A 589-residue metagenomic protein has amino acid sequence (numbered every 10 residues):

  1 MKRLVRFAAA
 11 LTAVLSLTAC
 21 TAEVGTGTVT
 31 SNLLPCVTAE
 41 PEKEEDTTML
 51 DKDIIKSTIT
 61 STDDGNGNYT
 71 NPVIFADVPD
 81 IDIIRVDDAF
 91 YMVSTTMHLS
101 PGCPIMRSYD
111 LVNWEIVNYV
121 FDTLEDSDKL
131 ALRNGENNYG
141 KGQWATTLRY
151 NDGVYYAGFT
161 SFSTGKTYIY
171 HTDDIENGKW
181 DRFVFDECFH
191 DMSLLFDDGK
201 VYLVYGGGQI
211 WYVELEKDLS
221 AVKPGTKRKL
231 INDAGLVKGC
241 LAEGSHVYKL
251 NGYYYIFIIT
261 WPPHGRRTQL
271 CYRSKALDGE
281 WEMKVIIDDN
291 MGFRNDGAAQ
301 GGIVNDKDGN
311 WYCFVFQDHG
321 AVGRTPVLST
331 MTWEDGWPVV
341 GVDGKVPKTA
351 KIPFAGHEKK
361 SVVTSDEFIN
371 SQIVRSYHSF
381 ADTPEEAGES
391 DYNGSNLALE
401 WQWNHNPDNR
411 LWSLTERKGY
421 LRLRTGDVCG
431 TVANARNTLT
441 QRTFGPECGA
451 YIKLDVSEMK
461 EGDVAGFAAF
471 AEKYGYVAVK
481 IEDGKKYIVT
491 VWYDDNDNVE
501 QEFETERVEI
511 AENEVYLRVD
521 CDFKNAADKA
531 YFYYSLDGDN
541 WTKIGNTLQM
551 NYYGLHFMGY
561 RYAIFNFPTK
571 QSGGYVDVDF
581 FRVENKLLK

Functional and structural regions predicted by a protein language model:
M1-A8: Bacterial N-terminal signal peptides that target proteins for export
A9-T18: Bacterial N-terminal signal peptides
C20-K589: Carbohydrate-active catalytic/glycan-binding domains of CAZyme proteins, especially the secreted or lumenal ectodomains
